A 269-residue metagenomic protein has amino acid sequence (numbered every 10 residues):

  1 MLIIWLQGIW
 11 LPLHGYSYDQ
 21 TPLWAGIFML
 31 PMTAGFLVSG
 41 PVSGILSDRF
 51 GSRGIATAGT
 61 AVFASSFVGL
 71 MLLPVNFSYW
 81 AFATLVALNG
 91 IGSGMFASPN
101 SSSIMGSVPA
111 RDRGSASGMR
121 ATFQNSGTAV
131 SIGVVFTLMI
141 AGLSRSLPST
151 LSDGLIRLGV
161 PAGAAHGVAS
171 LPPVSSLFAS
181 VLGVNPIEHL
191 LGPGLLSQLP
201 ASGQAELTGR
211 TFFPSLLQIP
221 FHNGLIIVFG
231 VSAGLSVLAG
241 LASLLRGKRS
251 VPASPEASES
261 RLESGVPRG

Functional and structural regions predicted by a protein language model:
M1-S101, M105-R111, S115, S131: Transmembrane core module of solute transporters
W5, A61, W80-A81, G154-L155 (+2 more regions): Short, intrinsically disordered/low-complexity patches at protein termini and at juxtamembrane boundaries
P12, I45, R49, V75-Y79 (+2 more regions): Transmembrane helix-loop junctions in multipass membrane proteins, especially transporters and channels
G15, W24, N125-A242, A253 (+2 more regions): Hydrophobic transmembrane architecture of multi-pass small-molecule transporters
M29, S39, A97, S107 (+4 more regions): Selective for proline/serine-rich intrinsically disordered segments in cytosolic/nuclear regulatory regions
V42, G69-L73, L138-M139, A239-R249: Residue-level signal for alpha-helical transmembrane segments in multi-pass membrane proteins
S115, E256-A257: Intrinsically disordered terminal tails
M119-F123: Hydrophobic alpha-helical segments of secondary membrane carriers
